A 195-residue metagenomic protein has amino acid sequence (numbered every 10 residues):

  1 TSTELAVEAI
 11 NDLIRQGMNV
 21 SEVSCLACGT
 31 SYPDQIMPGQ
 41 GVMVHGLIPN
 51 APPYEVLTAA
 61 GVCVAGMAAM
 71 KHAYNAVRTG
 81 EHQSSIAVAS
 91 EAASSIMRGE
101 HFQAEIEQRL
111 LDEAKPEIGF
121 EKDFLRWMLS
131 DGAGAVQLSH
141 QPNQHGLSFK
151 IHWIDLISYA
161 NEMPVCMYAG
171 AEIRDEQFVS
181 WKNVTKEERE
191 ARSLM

Functional and structural regions predicted by a protein language model:
T1, K115-M195: Condensing-enzyme catalytic core mediating Claisen C-C bond formation in acyl metabolism
T3-E4, S31-Q83: Conserved catalytic cysteine-centered active-site region of acyl-thioester-dependent Claisen-condensing enzymes
A9-S24: Phosphate/pyrophosphate-binding loops at sites that engage ATP/ADP/AMP, CoA/4′-phosphopantetheine, polyphosphate
E22-C25, I48-A59, K115-F120: Glycine/charged-rich beta-loop-alpha catalytic/anionic-binding loops adjacent to active sites
G29, A60, S85-E91, L138: Short beta-strand segments
E81-Q103, Y159-M167: Acyl-CoA/ACP chain-elongation machinery
I96-G119: Short, flexible helix-coil linker/hinge segments at the edges of structured domains or between repeats
